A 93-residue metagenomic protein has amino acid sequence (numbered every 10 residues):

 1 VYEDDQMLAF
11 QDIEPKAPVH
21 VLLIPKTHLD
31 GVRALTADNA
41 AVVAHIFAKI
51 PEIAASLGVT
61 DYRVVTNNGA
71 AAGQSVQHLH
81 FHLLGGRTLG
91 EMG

Functional and structural regions predicted by a protein language model:
V1-G93: HIT superfamily nucleotide-processing domains
